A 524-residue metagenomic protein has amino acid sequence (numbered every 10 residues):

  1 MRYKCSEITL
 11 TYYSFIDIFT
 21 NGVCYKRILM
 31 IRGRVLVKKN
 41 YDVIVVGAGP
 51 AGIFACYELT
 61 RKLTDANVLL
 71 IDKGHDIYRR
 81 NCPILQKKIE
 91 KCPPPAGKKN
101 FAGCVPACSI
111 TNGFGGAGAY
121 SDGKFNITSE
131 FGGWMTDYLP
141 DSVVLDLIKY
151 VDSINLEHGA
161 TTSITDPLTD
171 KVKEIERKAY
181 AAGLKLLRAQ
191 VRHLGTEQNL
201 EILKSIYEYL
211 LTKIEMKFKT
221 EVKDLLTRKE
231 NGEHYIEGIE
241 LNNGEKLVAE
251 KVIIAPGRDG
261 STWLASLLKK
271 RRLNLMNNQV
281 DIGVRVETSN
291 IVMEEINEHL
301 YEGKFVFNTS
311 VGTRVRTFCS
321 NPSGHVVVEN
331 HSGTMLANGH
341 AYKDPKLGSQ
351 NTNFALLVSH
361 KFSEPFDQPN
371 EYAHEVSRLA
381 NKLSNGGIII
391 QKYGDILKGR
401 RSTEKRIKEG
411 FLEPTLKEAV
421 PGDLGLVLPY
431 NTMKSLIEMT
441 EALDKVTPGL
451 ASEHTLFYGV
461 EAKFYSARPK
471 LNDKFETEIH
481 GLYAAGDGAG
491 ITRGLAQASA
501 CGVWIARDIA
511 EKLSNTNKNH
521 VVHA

Functional and structural regions predicted by a protein language model:
M1-V35: N-terminal amphipathic/basic-hydrophobic helices that include classical n-h-c signal peptides and signal-anchor
N21-C24, R32-T128, G132, D170-A524: Residues forming the flavin
G132-K149, I491: Short, surface-exposed, low-complexity cationic segments
V143-L147, P167, N385: Non-membrane alpha-helical secondary structure
V143-S153, E174, S435-E438: A non-catalytic, amphipathic alpha-helix used as a structural packing/dimerization or gating element in enzyme scaffolds
E157-H158: Alpha-helix C-capping/helix-to-loop hinge sites
T161-D170: N-terminal leader/propeptide and maturation segments of large enzyme subunits in energy/redox metabolism and hydrolases
